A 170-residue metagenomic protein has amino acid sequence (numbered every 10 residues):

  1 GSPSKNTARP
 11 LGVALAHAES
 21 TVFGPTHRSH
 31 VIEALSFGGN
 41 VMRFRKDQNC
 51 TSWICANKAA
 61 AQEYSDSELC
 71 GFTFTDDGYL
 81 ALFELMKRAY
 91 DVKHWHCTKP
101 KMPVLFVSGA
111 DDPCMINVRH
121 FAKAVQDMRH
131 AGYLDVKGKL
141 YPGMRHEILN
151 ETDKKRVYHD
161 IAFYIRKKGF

Functional and structural regions predicted by a protein language model:
G1, A89, D160-Y164: Non-catalytic cap/lid and distal C-terminal segments of serine-dependent acyl enzymes
G1-L69: Alpha/beta-hydrolase-fold enzymes
C70, F74-H96: Active-site nucleophile elbow and catalytic-triad environment of alpha/beta-hydrolase enzymes
H96-P100, A131-Y133: Short, conserved loop/helix-junction motifs that constitute active-site signature segments in enzyme catalytic cores
F106-S108: Short beta-strand/loop motif that positions the catalytic acidic residue of the alpha/beta-hydrolase fold
A110-P113, M144-R145: Acidic beta-to-alpha connecting loop that harbors the catalytic carboxylate
P113-K123: Conserved alpha/beta-hydrolase "acid-adjacent" motif
R129-F170: Catalytic active-site module of serine/aspartate enzymes centered on a nucleophile-bearing elbow/loop
